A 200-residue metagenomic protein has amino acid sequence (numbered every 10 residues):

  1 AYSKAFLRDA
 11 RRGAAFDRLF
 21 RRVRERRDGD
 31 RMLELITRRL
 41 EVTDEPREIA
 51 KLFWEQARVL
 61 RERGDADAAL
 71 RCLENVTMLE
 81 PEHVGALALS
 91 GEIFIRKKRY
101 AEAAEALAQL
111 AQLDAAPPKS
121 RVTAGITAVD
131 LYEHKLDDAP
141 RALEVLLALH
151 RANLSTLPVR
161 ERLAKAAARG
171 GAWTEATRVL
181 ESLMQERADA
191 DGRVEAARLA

Functional and structural regions predicted by a protein language model:
A1-A200: Repeat-based scaffolding regions
